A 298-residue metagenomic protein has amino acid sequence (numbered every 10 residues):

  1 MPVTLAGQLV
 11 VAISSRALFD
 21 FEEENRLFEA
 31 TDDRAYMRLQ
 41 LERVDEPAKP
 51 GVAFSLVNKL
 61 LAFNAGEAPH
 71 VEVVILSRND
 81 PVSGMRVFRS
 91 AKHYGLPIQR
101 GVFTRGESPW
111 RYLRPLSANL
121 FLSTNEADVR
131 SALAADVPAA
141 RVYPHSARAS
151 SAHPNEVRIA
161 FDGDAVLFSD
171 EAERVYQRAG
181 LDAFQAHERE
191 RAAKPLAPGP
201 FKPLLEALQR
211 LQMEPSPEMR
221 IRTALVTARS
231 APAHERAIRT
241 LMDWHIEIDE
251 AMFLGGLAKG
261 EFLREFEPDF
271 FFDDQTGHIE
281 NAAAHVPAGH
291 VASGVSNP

Functional and structural regions predicted by a protein language model:
M1-V11, E126-I159, G163-E190, K202 (+4 more regions): Asp-based, Mg2+/Mn2+-dependent phosphohydrolase catalytic module
P2-E107, H153, D162-F253: Alpha-helical substrate-recognition element adjacent to the catalytic core
L76-R78, L122-N125, V226-R229, F272-Q275: Short His-Asn-centered micro-motif
Y94-P97, L116-S117, A135-D136, W244-E247 (+2 more regions): Short, structured coil segments at secondary-structure junctions
Q99, N119, V157, D249 (+1 more regions): Conserved acidic residues
R100-R105, S123, A140-R141, A251-G255 (+2 more regions): Short acidic-hydrophobic, aromatic-tinged amphipathic segments that line or gate anion-handling sites
W110-R111, G260: Short hydrophobic/charged patches on amphipathic alpha-helices used for structural packing and interfaces
